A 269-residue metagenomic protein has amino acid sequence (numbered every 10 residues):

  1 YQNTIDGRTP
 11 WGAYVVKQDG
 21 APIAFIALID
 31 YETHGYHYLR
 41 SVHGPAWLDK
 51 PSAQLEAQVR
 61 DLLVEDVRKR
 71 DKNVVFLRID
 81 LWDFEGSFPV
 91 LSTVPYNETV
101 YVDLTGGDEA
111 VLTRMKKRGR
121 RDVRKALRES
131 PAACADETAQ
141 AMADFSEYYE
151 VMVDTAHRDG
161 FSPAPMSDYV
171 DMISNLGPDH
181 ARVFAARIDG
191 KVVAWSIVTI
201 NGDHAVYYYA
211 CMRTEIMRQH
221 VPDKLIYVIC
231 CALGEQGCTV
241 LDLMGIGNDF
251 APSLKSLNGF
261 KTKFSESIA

Functional and structural regions predicted by a protein language model:
Y1-D19, F25-G35, D80-V102, G106-G107 (+1 more regions): A conserved beta-strand-loop-helix scaffold within acyl/acetyltransferase catalytic domains
Y31, A53-A57, L254: Conserved strand-to-helix beginnings and helix N-cap segments that scaffold or border functional pockets
Y36-K50: Glycine-/proline-rich flexible loop or hinge segments
H37-L39, K72-I79, T239-L241: Hydrophobic beta-strand segments of well-ordered beta-sheets in folded domains
R40, Q58-D66, V170-A269: Aromatic (often tryptophan-rich) hydrophobic motifs at membrane interfaces
L55-T99: Non-catalytic accessory segments adjacent to catalytic cores
K72, P131-A132, F161, C238 (+1 more regions): Short aromatic/hydrophobic-glycine micro-motifs
